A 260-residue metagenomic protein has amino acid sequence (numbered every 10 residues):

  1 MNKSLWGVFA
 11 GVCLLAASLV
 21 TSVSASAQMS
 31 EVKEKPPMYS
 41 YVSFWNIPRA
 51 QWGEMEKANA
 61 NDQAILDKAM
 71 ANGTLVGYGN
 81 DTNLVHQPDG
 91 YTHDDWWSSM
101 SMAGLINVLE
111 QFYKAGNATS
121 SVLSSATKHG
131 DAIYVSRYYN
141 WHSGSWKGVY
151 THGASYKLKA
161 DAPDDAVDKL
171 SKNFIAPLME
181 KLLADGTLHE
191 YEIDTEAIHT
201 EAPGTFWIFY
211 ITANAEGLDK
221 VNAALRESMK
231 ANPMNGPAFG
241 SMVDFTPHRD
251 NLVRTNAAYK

Functional and structural regions predicted by a protein language model:
M1-V12: Bacterial N-terminal signal peptides that target proteins for export
C13-L14, G104: Generic hydrophobic/packing signal
L15-A25: C-terminal segment of classical bacterial N-terminal signal peptides
S26-K260: Short S/T/G/P-rich N-terminal loop/turn motif that feeds into the first structured element of a domain
